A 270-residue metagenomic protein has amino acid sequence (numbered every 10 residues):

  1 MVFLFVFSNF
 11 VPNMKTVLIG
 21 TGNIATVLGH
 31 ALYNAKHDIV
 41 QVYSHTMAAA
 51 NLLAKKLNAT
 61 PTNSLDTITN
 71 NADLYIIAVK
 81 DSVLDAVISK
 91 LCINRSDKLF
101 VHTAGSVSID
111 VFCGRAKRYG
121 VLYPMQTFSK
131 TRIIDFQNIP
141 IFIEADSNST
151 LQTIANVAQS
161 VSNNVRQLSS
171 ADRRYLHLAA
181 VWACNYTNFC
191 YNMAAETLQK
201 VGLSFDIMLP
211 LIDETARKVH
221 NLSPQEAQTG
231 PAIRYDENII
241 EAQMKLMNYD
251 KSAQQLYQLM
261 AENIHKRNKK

Functional and structural regions predicted by a protein language model:
M1-S8: Hydrophobic alpha-helical signal peptides and transmembrane signal-/tail-anchor segments that drive secretory-pathway
F10-N63: NAD(P)+-binding Rossmann beta1-loop-alpha1 motif at the extreme N-terminus of oxidoreductases
T26, H30-N34, K55, S89 (+3 more regions): Short, well-ordered alpha-helices that flank and scaffold nucleotide-derived cofactor binding pockets
D38, A49-K56, I133-L178, A183-H220: Internal alpha-helical scaffold of NAD(P)-dependent oxidoreductase catalytic cores
M47-A50, K55-I133: Rossmann-like NAD(P)(H) cofactor-binding subdomain of soluble oxidoreductases
D213-K270: Interdomain hinge/lid region at the active-site interface of Rossmann-like NAD(P)-dependent oxidoreductases
